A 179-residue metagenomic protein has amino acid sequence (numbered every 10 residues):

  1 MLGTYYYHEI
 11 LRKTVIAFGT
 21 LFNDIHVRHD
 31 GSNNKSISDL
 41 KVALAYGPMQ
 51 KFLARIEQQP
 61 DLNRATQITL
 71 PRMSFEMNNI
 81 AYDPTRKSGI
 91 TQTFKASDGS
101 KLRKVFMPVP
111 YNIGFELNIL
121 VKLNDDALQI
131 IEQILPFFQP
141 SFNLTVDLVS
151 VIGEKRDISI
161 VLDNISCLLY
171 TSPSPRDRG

Functional and structural regions predicted by a protein language model:
M1-D30, P84-K87, D98-E154: Charged, amphipathic alpha-helical segments and their flanking helix caps
M1-Q92: Small/polar-rich, solvent-exposed N-terminal microdomains that initiate assembly or binding
P60-A65, G99-M107, L169: Catalytic micro-motifs at enzyme active sites that drive phosphoryl/nucleotidyl and oxygen chemistry
T69-P71, V109-F115, R176: Residues at beta-strand starts and edge strands
E76, N118, V161-D163: Residues in well-ordered beta-strands of folded domains
F94-A96: Short N-terminal or domain-adjacent regulatory/targeting segments
S150-L169: Short, conserved secondary-structure transition motifs
Y170-G179: Conserved small/polar residues in nucleotide/adenosyl-binding loops
